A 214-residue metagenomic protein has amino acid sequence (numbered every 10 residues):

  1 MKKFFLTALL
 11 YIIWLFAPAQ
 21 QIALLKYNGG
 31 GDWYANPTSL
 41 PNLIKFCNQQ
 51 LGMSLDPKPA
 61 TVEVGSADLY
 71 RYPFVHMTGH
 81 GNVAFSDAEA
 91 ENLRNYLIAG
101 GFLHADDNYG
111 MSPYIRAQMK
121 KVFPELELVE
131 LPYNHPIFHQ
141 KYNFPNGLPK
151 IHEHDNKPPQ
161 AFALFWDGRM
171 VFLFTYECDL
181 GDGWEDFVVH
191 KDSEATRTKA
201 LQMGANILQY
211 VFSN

Functional and structural regions predicted by a protein language model:
M1-F4: Positively charged n-region of N-terminal signal peptides that target proteins for export
T7-L15: Bacterial N-terminal signal peptides
P18-F74, T78-G81, D179-L180, D186-N214: Aromatic-Pro/Gly-enriched surface loop or interdomain linker that acts as a lid/target-recognition segment
Q20-Q21, K26-G30, N36-N42, S112-V188 (+1 more regions): An acidic, glycine-rich "communication" segment
I22, F74-P113: Short alpha-beta junction capping motif
S54-V62, A105-N108, L126-Y133: Surface-exposed patches in mature extracellular/periplasmic domains of secreted proteins
P57-V64, G81, S86-N92, N156-Q160: Alpha-helical scaffolding within the catalytic cores of extracellular/periplasmic polymer-degrading hydrolases
A67-R71, L97-I98, A163-G168: Extracellular/periplasmic catalytic domains that process cell-envelope and extracellular macromolecules
